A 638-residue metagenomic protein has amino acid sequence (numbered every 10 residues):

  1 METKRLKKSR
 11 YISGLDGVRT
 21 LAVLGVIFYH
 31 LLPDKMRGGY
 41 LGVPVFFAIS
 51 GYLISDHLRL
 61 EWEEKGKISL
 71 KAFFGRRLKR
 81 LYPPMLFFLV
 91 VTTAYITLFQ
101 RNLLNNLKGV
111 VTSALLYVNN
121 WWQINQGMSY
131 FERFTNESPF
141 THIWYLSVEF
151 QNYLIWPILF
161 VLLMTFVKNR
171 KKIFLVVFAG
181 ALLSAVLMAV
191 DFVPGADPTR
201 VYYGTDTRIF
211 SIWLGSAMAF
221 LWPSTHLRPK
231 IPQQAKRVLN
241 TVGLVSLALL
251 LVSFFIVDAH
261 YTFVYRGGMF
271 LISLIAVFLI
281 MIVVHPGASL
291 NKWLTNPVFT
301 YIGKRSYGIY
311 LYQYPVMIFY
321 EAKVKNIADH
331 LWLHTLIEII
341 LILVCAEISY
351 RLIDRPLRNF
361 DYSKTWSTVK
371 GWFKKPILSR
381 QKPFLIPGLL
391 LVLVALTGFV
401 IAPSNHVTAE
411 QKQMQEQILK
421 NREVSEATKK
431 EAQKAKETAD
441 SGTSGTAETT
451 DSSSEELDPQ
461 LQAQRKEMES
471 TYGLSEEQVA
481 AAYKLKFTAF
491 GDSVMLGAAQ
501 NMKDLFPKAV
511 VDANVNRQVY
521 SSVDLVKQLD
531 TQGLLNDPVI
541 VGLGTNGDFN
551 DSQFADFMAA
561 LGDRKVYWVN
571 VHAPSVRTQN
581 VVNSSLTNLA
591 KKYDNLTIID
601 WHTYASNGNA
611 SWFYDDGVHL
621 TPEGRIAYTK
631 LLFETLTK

Functional and structural regions predicted by a protein language model:
E2-L15, V23-G398: Hydrophobic membrane-embedded alpha-helices and membrane-water interface caps/short interhelical or interfacial loops
P44, S147, K484, L534-N536 (+1 more regions): A general structural motif
F47, A72, A114-L116, F487-A489 (+4 more regions): Structural recognition of the beta-strand scaffold that forms the well-ordered cores of secreted hydrolase catalytic
V111, L505-F506, G562, Y593-D594: Short, structured coil segments at secondary-structure junctions
L239, F299, A499, L529 (+2 more regions): Short amphipathic alpha-helical segments and helix-helix/interface helices
R355, N359-G491, M495-D530, L534-N536 (+7 more regions): Extracellular/periplasmic envelope-modification machinery, especially enzymes that add or remove acyl/ester groups on
D537-I540, S552-A560: Periplasmic/luminal catalytic loop of GT-C fold multi-pass membrane glycosyltransferases that transfer sugars from
F557-N583, A605-G608: Active-site segments of SGNH/GDSL-like serine hydrolases that catalyze O-acetyl group transfer/hydrolysis on lipids
